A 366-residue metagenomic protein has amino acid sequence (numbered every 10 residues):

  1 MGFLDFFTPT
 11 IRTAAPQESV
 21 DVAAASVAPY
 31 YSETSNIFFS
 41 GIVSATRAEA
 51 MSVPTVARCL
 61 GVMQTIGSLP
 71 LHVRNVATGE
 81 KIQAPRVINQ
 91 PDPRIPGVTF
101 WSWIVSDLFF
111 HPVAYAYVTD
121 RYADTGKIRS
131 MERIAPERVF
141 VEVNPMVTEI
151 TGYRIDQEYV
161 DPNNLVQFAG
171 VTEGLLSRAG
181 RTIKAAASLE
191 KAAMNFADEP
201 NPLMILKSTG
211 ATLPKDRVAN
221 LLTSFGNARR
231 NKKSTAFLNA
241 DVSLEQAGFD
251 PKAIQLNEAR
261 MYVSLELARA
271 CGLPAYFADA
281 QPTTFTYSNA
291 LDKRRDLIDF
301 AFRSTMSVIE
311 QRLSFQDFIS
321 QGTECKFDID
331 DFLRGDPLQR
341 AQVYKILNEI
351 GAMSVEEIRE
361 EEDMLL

Functional and structural regions predicted by a protein language model:
M1-L256, R260-Y262, E266-R269, L273 (+2 more regions): Structured, contiguous alpha/beta core segments that scaffold functional sites
D198-R217, S234-I346: Surface-exposed loop-to-helix/strand elements on domain peripheries
